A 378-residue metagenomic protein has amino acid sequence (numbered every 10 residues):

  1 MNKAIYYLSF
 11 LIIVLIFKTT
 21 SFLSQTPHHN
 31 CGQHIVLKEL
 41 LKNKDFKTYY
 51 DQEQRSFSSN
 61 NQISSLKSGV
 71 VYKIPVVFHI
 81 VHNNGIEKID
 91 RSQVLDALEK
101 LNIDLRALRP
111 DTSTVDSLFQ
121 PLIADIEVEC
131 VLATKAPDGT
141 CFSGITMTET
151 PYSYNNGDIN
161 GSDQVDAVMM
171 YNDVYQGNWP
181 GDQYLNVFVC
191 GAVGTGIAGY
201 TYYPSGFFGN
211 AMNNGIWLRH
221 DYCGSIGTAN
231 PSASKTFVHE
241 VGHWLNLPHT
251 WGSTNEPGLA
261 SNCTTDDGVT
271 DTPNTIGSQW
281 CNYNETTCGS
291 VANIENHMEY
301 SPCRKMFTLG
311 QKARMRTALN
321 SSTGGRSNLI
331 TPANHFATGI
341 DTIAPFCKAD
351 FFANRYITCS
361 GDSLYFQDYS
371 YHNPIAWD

Functional and structural regions predicted by a protein language model:
M1-S9: Bacterial N-terminal signal peptides that target proteins for export
F10-I16: A broad helix-preferring feature
F17-S21: N-terminal signal peptide c-region/cleavage motif recognized by signal peptidases
F22-R109: Primarily auto-inhibitory N-terminal propeptides
S68-V70, V76-I86, R91-A136, T146-F352: Extracellular (secreted or membrane-anchored) zinc-dependent metallopeptidases, primarily metzincins but also closely
A353-D362: Short, solvent-exposed loop/linker segments at the N-terminal edge of repeated beta-sheet extracellular domains
G361-S370: A short beta-strand segment in extracellular, disulfide-stabilized domains
S370-D378: Solvent-exposed loop segments of extracellular immunoglobulin-like
